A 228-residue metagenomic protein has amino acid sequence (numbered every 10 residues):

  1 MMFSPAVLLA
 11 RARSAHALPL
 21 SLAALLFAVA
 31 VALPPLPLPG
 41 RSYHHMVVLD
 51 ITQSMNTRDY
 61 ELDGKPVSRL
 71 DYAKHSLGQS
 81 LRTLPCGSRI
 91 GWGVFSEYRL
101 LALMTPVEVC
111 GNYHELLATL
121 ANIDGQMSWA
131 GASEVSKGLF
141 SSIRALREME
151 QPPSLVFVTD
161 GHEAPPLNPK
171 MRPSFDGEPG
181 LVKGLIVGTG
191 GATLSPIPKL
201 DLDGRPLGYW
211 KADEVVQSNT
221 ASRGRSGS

Functional and structural regions predicted by a protein language model:
M1-V47, T52-L62: Acidic, polar low-complexity linker/tail segments
S42-Y43, M55-R89, E108-N112: …and closely analogous acidic/polar surface helices at protein-protein or active-site interfaces in A-domain-like
D50-T52, A73, W92, E97 (+3 more regions): DG-centered beta-turn motif at the end of beta-strands
Q53, G78-R89, A121, G125 (+1 more regions): Sec-exported extracytoplasmic/periplasmic mature domains
D59-S68, A102-P106, I123-A132: Second-shell loop/turn segments in exported
L70, K74-G78, Y113, L117-L120 (+1 more regions): Extracytoplasmic/secreted envelope proteins and their assembly/folding machinery, especially bacterial periplasmic
S88-N122, A145: Short beta-strand-loop
A130, G161-S228: VWA/integrin I-like adhesion module and closely mimicked acidic/polar interface patches used
